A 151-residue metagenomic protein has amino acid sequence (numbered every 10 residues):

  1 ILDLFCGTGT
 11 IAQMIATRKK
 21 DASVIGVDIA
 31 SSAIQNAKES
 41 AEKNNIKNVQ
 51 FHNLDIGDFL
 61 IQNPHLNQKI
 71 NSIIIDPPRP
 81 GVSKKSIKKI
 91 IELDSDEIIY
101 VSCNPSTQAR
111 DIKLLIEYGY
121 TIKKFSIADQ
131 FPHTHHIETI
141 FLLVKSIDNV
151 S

Functional and structural regions predicted by a protein language model:
I1-S151: Rossmann-like S-adenosyl-L-methionine
